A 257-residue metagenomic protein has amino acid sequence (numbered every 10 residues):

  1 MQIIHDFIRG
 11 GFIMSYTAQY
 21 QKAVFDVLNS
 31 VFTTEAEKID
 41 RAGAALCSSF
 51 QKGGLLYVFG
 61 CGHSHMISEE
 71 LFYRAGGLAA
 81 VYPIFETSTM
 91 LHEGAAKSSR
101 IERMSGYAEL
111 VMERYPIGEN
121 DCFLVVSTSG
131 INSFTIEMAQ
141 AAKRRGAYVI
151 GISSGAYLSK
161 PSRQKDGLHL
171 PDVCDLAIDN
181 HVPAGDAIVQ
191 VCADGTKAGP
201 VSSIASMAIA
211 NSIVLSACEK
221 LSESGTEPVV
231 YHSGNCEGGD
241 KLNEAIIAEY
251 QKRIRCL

Functional and structural regions predicted by a protein language model:
M1-I13: Short, Lys/Arg-enriched N-terminal segments with co-localized hydrophobic residues within the first ~10-30 amino acids
I13-T34: Generic N-terminal amphipathic, Lys/Arg-enriched alpha-helix
T34-S49, V111: A short, well-structured juxtamembrane/interface segment
Y57-V214: Glycine-rich phosphate-binding loops that contact phosphosugars or nucleotide phosphates
C192-L257: YjeF_N-associated NAD(P)HX repair module
